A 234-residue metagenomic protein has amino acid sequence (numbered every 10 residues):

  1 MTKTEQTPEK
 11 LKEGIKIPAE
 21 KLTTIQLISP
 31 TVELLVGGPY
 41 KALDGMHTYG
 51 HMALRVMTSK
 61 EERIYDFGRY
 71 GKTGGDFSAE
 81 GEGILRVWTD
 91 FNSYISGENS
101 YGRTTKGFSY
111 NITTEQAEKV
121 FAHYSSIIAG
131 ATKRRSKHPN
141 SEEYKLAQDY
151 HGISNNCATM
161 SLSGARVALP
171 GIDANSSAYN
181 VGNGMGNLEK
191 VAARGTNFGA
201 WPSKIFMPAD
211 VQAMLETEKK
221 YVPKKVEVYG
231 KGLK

Functional and structural regions predicted by a protein language model:
T2-N155, V167, M185-K234: Non-catalytic ligand/cofactor/substrate-binding and regulatory segments of enzyme domains
A158-S163: Solvent-exposed, polar/charged alpha-helical surfaces in well-ordered, non-transmembrane soluble domains, broadly
V167-S177: Substrate-binding/catalytic groove segments of enzymes that remodel or degrade extracellular structural polymers
S176-L188: Aromatic sugar-binding interfaces of carbohydrate-active proteins
